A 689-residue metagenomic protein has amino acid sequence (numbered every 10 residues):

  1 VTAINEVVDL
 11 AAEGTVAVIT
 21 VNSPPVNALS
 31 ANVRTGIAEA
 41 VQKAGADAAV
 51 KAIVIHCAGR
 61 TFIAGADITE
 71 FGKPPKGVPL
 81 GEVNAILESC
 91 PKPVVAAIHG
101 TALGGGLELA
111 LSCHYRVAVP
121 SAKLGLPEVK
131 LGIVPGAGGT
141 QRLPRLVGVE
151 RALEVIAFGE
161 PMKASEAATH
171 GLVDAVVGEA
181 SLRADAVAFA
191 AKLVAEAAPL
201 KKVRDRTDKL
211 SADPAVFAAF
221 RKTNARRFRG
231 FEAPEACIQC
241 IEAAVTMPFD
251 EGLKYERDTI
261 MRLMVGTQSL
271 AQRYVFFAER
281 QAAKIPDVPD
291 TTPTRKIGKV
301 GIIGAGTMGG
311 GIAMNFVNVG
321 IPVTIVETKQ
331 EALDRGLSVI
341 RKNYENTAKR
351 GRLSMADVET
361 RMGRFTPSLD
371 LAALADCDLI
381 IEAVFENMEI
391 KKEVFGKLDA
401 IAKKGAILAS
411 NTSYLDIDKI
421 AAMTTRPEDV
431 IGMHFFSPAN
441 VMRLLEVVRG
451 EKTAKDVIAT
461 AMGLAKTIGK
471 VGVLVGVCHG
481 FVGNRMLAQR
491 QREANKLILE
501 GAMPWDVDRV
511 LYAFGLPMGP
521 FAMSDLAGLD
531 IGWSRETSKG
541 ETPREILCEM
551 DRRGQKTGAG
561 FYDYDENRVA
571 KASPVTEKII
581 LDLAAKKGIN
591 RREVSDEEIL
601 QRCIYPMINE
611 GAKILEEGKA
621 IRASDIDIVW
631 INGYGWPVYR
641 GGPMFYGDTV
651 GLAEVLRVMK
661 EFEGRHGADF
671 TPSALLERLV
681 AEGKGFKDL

Functional and structural regions predicted by a protein language model:
V1-S23, A48-V54, G230, L371-C377: Short beta-strand/loop segment at the start of cytosolic alpha/beta domains
A3, N22, P74-P79, C90 (+5 more regions): N-terminal glycine-rich phosphate-binding loop for ADP-containing cofactors
A11, H56, A97, G125-P127 (+2 more regions): Solvent-exposed beta-strand sheet faces enriched in polar/charged residues
G14-N22, N32-P74, A85-H99, V119-K123 (+1 more regions): A structural preference for short, pocket-lining loop segments at secondary-structure junctions
K43, P79-A85, L398: Acyltransferase
R60-A64, L103-G104, L415-D416: Short, active-site-adjacent cap segments at secondary-structure transitions
